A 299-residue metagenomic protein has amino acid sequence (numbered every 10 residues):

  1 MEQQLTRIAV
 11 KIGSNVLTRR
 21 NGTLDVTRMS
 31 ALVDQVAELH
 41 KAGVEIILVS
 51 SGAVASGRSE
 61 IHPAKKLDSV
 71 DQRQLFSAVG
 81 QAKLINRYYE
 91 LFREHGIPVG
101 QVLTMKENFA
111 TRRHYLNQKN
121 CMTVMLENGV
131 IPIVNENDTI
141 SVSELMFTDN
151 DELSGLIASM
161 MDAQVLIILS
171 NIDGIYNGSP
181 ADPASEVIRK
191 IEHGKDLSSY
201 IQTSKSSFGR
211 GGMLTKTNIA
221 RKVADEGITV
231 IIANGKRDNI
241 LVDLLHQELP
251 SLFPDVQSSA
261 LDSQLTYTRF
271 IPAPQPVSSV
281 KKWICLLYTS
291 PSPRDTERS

Functional and structural regions predicted by a protein language model:
M1-A220, A224, T229, G235-N239 (+2 more regions): Nucleotide/pyrophosphate-binding catalytic subdomain
G96-I97, S278, P291: Amphipathic alpha-helical interaction segments
C121, C285-Y288: Generic recognition of cysteine residues
R221-W283: Anionic-ligand-binding alpha/beta catalytic cores of soluble enzymes and soluble regulatory domains that recognize
Y288-D295: Conserved small/polar residues in nucleotide/adenosyl-binding loops
